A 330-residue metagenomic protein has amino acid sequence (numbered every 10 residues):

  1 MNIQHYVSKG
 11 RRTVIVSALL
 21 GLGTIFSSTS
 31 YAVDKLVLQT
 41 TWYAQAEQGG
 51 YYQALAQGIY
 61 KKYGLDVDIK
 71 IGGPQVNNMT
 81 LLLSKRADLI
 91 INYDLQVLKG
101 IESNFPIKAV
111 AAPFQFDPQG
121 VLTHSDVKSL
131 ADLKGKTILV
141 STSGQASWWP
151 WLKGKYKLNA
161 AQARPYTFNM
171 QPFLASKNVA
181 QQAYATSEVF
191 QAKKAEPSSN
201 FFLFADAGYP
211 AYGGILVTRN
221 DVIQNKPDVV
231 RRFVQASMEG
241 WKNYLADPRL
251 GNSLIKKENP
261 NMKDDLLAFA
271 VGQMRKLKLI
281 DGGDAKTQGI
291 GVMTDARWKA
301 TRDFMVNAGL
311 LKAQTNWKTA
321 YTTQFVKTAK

Functional and structural regions predicted by a protein language model:
N2-A18: Bacterial N-terminal signal peptides that target proteins for export
L19, A32-Q57, K61-G64, K299-N307 (+1 more regions): N-terminal hydrophobic or amphipathic helices and topogenic motifs
S27-T29: N-terminal signal peptide c-region/cleavage motif recognized by signal peptidases
V33-A175, V179-A183, F202-L203: Short, glycine-/small- and polar/acidic-enriched structural segments that line small-molecule recognition paths
G49, Q115-V121, Y212-L216, N220-D221 (+1 more regions): Small-molecule pocket liners
A54-Q57, Y63, L81, K85 (+10 more regions): Structured segments of extracytoplasmic/periplasmic soluble domains in secreted or envelope-associated proteins
L95-Q96, F168-D264: Pocket-lining segment of extracytoplasmic ligand-binding domains
K226-L310: Secondary-structure end/capping motifs
